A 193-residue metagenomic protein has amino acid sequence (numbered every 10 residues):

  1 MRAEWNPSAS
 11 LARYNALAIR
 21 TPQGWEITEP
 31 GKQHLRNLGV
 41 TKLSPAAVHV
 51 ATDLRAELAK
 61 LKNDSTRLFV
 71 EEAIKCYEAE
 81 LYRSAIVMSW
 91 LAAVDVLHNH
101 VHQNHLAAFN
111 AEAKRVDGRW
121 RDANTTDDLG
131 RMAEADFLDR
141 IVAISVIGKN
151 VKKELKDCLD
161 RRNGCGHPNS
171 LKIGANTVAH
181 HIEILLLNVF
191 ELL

Functional and structural regions predicted by a protein language model:
M1-L61, L185, L192: Internal, Lys/Arg-enriched amphipathic helical interaction segments that engage polyanionic partners
M1-R2, H105, S170: Residue-level recognition of short, structured coil/turn motifs that connect secondary structure elements
E4, A85-I86, K172-A175: Alpha-helix N-cap/helix-initiation sites
N15, R20-R36, A143-L193: Charge-enriched, short contiguous segments at helix-coil
H34, L43-V142, V146, K153 (+2 more regions): Amphipathic alpha-helical interface elements
